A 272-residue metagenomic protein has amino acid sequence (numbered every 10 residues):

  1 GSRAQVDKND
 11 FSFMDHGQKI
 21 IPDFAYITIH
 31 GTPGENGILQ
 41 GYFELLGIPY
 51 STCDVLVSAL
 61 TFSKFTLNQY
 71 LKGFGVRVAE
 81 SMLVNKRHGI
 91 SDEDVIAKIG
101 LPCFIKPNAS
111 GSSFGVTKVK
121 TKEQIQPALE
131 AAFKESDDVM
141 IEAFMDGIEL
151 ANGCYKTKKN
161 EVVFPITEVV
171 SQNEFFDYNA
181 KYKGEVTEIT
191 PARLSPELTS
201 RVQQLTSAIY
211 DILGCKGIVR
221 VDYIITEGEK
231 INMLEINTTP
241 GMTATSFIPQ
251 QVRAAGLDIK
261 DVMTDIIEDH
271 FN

Functional and structural regions predicted by a protein language model:
G1-L56, L60-F62, T66, N85-E93: ATP-binding N-terminal substructure of ATP-dependent carboxylate-amine bond-forming enzymes
D15-K19, S58-I148: Active-site nucleotide/adenylate-binding loops and adjacent lid/helix of ATP-dependent enzymes
G41-Y50, T121-Q126, A254-A255: A glycine- and small-aliphatic-rich helix-loop capping segment at beta-alpha/alpha-beta transitions that lines
P49-Y50, V78, C103, I259: Hydrophobic beta-strand scaffold residues
S51-T52, S112-S113, T187-T190, A244-I248: Short small-residue beta-strand/loop micro-motif enriched in glycine and branched aliphatics
G75, P196-N272: ATP-dependent carboxylate activation and anion-phosphoryl transfer catalytic cores that bind Mg-ATP to form
K120-Q204, I225, K230-N232: Phosphate-binding site of ATP-dependent enzymes
